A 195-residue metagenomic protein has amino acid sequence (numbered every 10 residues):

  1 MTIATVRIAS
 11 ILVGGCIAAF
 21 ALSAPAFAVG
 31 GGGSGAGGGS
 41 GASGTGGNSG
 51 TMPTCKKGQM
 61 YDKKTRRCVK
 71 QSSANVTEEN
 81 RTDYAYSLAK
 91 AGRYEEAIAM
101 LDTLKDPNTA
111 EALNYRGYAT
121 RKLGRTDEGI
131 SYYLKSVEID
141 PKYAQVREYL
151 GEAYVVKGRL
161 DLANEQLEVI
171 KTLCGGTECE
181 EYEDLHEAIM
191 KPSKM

Functional and structural regions predicted by a protein language model:
T2-T5, P25-R81: Long, contiguous interaction/recruitment modules in multidomain scaffold/adaptor proteins
A36-S40, N164-M195: Terminal, low-structured helical/coil segments at or just beyond the last alpha-helical repeat
A74-P107, E111, T120: Alpha-helical segment of the N-proximal tetratricopeptide repeat
D102-D106, V137-E138, T172: Conserved structural position within tetratricopeptide repeats
T109, Y143, T177-C179: Residue-level recognition of tetratricopeptide repeat
